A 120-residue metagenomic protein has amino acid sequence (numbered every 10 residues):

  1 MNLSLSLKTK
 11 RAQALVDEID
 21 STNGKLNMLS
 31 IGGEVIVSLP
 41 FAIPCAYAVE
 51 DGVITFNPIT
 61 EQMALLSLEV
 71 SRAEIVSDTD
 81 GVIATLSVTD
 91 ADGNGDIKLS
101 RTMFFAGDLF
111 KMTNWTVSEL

Functional and structural regions predicted by a protein language model:
M1-S71, S77-L120: Small cysteine-rich, disulfide-bonded extracellular modules of the LU/uPAR three-finger superfamily and closely related
